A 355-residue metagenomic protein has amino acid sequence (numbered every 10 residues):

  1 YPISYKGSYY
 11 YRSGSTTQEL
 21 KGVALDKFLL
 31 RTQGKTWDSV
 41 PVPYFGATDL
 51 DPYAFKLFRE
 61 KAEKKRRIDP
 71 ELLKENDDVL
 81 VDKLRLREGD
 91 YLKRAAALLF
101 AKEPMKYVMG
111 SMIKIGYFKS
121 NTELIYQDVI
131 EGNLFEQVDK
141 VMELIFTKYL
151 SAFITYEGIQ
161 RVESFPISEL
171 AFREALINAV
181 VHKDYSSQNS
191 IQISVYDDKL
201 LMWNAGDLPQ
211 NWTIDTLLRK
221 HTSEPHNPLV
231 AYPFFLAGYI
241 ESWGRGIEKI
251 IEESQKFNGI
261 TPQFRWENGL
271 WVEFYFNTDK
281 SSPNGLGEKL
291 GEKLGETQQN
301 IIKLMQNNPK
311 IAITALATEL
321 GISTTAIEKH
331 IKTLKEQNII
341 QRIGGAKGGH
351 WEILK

Functional and structural regions predicted by a protein language model:
S13-N189, V195-E224, G246, G259: Active-site helix-to-loop segments that bind/position phosphate- or nucleotide-bearing substrates and donors across
D51, K106, I113, Q210-T213 (+2 more regions): Flexible, glycine-/charge-rich segments associated with ATP-binding catalytic modules
G291-Q298, A312, I343-K355: Short, cationic-aromatic polyanion-contact patches
K303, I313-T314: Residues within the helices of the helix-turn-helix
T325: Key DNA-contact positions within bacterial/archaeal DNA-binding proteins
H330: Residues within the DNA-recognition helix of helix-turn-helix
T333-Q337: Alpha-helical DNA-recognition elements
